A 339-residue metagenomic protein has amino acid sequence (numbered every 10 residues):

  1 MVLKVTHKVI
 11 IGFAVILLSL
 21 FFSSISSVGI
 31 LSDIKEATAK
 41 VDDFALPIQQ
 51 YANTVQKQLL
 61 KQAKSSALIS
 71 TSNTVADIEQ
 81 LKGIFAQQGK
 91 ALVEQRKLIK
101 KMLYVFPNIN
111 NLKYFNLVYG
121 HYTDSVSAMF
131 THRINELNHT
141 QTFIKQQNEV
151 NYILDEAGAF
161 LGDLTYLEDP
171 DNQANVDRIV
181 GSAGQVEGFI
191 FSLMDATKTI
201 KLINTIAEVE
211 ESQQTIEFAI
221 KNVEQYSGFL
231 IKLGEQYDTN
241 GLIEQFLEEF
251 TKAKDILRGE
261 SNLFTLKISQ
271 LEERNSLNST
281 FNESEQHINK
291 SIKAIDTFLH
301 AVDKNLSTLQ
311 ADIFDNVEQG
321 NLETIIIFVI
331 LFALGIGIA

Functional and structural regions predicted by a protein language model:
M1-L3: Short, Lys/Arg-rich, polar N-terminal cytosolic tail immediately upstream of the first transmembrane signal-anchor
V9, L17-Q62, K101-Y119, N135-F191 (+5 more regions): Amphipathic alpha-helical segments and their boundaries
I11-V15, F21, P170, A174-K232 (+1 more regions): Selective recognition of signaling/oligomerization transmembrane alpha-helices
V28-L31, I69, I200, A339: Transmembrane helix-loop junctions and nearby membrane-interface residues
T38-A45, L59-D77, R96-F106, S125-T140 (+6 more regions): Secondary-structure edge/capping motif, primarily at the C-terminal ends of alpha-helices and the immediately following
D77-K101, V209-L233: Alpha-helical segments in soluble extracytoplasmic regions
T265, S269-A294: Extracytoplasmic/lumenal ectodomains and periplasmic regions of secretory and membrane proteins
K293-D312: Juxtamembrane amphipathic/hinge helix adjacent to a transmembrane helix
